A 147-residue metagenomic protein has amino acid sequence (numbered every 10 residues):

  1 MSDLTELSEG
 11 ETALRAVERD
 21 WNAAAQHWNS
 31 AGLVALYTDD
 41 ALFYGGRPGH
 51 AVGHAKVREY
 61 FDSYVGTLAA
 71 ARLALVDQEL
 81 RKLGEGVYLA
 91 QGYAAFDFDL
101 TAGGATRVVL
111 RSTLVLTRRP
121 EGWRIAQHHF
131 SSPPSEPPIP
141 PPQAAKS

Functional and structural regions predicted by a protein language model:
M1-D39, I139-S147: Short, low-complexity N-terminal intrinsically disordered segments enriched in polar/charged residues
E11-T12, V17-R19, S30-G86, Y93 (+1 more regions): A solvent-exposed, acidic/Ser-Thr-rich amphipathic alpha-helical stretch
Y37, A94-F96, H129-S132: Short beta-strand segments enriched in hydrophobic/aromatic residues within well-folded beta-rich domains
L42, Y93-A95, T113-T117: Residue-level recognition of well-ordered beta-strand positions that form the cores of beta-sheet-rich folds across
Q78-L83, H128-P134, Q143-S147: Glycine-rich beta-strand-turn "strand-cap" elements at beta-sheet edges
L80-L89, L116-R124: A short, structured loop/turn motif at beta-sheet edges
F96-T106, P134: Short, cysteine-centered beta-strand-loop-beta hairpins and adjacent loop/turn segments enriched in charged/polar
V109-I139: Short beta-strand edge/turn micro-motifs at domain boundaries
